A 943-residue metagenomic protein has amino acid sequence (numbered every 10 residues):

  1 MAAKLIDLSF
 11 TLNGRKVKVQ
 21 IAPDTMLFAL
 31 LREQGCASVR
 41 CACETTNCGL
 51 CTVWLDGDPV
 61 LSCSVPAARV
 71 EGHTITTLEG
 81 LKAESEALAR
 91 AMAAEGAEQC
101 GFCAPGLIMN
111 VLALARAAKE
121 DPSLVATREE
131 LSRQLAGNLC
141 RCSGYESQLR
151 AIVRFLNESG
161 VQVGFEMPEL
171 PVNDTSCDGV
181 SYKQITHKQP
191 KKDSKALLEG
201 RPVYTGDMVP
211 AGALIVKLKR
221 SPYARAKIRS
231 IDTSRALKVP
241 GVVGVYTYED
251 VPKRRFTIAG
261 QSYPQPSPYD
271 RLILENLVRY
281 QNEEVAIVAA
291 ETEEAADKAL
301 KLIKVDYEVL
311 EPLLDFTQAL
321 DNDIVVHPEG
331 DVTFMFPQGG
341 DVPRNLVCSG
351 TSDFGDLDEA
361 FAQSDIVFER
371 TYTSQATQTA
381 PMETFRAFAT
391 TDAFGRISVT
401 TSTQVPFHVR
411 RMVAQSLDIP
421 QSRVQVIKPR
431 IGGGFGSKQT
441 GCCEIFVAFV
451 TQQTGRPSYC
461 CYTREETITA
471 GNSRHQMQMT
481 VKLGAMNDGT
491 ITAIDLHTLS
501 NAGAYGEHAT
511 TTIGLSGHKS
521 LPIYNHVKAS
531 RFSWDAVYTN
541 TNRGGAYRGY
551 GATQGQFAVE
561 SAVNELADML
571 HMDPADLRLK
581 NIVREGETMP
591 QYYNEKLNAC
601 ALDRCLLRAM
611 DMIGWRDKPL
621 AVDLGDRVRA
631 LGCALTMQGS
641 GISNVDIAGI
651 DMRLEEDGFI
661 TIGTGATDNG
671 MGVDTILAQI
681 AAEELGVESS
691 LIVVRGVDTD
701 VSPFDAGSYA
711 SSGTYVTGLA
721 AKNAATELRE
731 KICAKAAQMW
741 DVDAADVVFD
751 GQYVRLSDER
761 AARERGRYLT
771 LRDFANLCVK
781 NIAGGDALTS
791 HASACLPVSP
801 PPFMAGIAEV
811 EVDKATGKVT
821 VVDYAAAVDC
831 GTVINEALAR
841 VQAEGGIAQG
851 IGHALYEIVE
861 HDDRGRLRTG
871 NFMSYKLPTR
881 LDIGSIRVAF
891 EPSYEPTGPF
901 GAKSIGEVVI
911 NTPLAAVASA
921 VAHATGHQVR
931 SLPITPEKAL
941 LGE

Functional and structural regions predicted by a protein language model:
M1-C177: Signature of N-terminal electron-transfer/Fe-S-associated modules in redox systems
A2-I6, R15, Q134-T205, Q591 (+10 more regions): Intrinsic disorder at enzyme termini
V53, A196, P202, R386-T391 (+9 more regions): Short beta-strand elements
G96, H187, D193-E199, Y263-P264 (+4 more regions): Glycine-rich loop/linker segments at domain edges
R150, Y248-E249, D418-R423, Q452-S458 (+2 more regions): C-terminal catalytic domains of large/alpha subunits in multi-subunit enzymes
L156-G339: Flexible, low-hydrophobicity surface segments
E284, A290-T292, R456-G503, L719-V748 (+1 more regions): Phosphate/diphosphate-binding loops
V326-L417, I582-F659, Q679, A792 (+1 more regions): Helix-loop-helix junctions that connect adjacent transmembrane helices in secondary transporters/permeases, recognized
